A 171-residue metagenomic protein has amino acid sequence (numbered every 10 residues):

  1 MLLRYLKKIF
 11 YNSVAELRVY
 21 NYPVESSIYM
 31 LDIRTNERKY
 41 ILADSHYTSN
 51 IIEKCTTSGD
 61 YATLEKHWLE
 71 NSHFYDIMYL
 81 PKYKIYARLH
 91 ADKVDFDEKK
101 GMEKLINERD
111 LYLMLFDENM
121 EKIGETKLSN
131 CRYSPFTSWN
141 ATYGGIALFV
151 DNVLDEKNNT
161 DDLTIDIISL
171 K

Functional and structural regions predicted by a protein language model:
M1-K7, K39-L69, T126-Y133: Surface-exposed loop and turn segments in beta-propeller and other repeat-based domains that flank or scaffold
L3-E16, L69-K82, S138-Y143, N152: Structural signature of eukaryotic scaffold interfaces centered on beta-propeller domains
S13-S49: Beta-propeller domains
L17-R18, Y86-R88, I146: Hydrophobic beta-strand positions that form the internal "hydrophobic ladder" of WD40/Gbeta-like beta-propeller blades
V24, D92-V94, N152: Residue-level signature of beta-propeller blades and closely related beta-rich strand-turn architectures in secreted
E25-D32, G101-E121, T160-K171: Beta-propeller blade signature
W68-E118, K122: Loop/turn-rich, solvent-exposed surfaces of beta-rich toroidal or solenoidal domains
E103, L111-L154: C-terminal structured domain segments
